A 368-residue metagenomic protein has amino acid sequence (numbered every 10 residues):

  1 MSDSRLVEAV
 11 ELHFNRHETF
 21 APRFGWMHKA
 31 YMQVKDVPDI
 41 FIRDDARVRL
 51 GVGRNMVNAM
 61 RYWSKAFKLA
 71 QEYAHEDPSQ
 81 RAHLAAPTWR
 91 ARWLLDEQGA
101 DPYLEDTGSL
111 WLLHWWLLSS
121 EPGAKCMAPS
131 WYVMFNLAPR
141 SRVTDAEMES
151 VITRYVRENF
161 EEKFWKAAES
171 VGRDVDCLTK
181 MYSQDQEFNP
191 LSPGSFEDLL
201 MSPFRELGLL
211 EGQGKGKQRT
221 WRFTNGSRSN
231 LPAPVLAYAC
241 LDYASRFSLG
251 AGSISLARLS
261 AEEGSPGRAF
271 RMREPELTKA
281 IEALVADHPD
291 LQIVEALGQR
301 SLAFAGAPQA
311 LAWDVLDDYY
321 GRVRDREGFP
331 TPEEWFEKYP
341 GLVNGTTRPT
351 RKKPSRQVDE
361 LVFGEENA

Functional and structural regions predicted by a protein language model:
S2-A368: Donor-sugar nucleotide-binding helix/loop cap in glycosyltransferases
